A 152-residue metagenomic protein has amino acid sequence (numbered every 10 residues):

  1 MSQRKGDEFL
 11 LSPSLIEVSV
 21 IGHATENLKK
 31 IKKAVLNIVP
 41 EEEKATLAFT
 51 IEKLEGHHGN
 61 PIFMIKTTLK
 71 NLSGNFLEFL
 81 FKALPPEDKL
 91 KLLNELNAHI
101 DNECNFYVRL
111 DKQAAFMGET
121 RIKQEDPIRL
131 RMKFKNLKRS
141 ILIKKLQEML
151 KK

Functional and structural regions predicted by a protein language model:
M1-T46: Long, hydrophobic N-terminal alpha-helical segment
V20-A24, V39, L69-S73, K112-F116 (+1 more regions): Beta-strand elements of well-folded, non-transmembrane domains
E26-K30, S73-F79, M117, S140-I143: Short, conserved charged micro-motifs
I31-A34, E78-P85, L146-Q147: Short amphipathic alpha-helices in soluble, non-transmembrane regions that often serve as interface/regulatory elements
I38-E43, L84-D88, D126-R129, L150-K152: A common structural junction motif
A45-L72: Short, charge-patterned binding micro-sites
E78-K123: Long, charge-patterned amphipathic alpha-helical coiled-coil/hairpin "stalk" segments used as oligomerization
F106-K152: Glycine-rich, aromatic-bearing surface loops/beta-hairpins
